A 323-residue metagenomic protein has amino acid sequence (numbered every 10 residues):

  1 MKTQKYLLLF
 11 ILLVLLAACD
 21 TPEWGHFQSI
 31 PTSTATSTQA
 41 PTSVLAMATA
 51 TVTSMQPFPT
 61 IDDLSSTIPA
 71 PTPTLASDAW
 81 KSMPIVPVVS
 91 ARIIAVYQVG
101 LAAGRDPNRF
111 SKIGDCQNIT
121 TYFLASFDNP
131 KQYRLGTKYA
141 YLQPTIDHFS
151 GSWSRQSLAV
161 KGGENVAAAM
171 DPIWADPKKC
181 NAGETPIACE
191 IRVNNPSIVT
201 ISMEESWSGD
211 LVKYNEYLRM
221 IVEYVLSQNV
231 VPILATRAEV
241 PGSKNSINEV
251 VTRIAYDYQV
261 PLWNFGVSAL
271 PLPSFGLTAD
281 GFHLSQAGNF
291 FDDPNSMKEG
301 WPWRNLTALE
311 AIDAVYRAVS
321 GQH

Functional and structural regions predicted by a protein language model:
M1-L7: Bacterial N-terminal signal peptides that target proteins for export
C19-V88: Ser/Thr-rich, Proline-interspersed low-complexity disordered segments
G104-K213: Conserved SGNH/GDSL esterase-like catalytic core that processes O-acyl groups on lipids and polysaccharides
D106-R109, N194-V199, L226-I233, Y258-P261: Loop/turn elements at helix/coil->beta-strand transitions in domains of secreted/extracellular proteins
T120-Y122, S208-E216, A235, P241-I247 (+1 more regions): Extracytoplasmic/secreted cell-surface and envelope-processing proteins
T200, E204-S206, R219, E223-V251: Active-site segments of SGNH/GDSL-like serine hydrolases that catalyze O-acetyl group transfer/hydrolysis on lipids
P241-H323: Catalytic His-Asp segment of secreted/periplasmic serine-dependent ester chemistry enzymes
